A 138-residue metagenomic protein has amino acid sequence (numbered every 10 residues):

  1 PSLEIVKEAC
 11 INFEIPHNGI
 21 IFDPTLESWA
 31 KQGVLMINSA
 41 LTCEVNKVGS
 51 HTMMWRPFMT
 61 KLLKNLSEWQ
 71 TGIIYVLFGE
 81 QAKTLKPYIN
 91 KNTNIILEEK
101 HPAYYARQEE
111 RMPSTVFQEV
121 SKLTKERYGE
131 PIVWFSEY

Functional and structural regions predicted by a protein language model:
P1-I74, A82-I89, I95-E98, Y104-R107 (+1 more regions): A polyanion-binding, active-site-adjacent surface
N94-P102, V133-Y138: Short flexible/disordered coil segments
R107-E109, P113-Y138: C-terminal functional extensions of proteins
